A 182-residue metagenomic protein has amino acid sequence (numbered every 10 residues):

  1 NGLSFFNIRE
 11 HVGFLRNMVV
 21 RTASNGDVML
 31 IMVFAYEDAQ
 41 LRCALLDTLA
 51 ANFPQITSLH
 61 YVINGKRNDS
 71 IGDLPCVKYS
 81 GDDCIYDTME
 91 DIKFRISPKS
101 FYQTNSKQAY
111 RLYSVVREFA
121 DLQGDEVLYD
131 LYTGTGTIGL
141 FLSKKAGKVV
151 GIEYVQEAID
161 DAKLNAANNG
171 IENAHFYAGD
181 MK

Functional and structural regions predicted by a protein language model:
N1-F5, N25: Extended interfacial segments that mediate partner engagement and assembly in macromolecular machines
S4-V12, L128: Short helix/loop segment immediately N-terminal to the Walker
V12-S24: Core structural elements
V20, G26-A35, K93-S97: Short, aliphatic-rich beta-strand segments
F34-E37, T104: A general boundary/transition motif marking the beginning of the first structured unit of a protein
L41-C43, L49-K182: Rossmann-like S-adenosyl-L-methionine
